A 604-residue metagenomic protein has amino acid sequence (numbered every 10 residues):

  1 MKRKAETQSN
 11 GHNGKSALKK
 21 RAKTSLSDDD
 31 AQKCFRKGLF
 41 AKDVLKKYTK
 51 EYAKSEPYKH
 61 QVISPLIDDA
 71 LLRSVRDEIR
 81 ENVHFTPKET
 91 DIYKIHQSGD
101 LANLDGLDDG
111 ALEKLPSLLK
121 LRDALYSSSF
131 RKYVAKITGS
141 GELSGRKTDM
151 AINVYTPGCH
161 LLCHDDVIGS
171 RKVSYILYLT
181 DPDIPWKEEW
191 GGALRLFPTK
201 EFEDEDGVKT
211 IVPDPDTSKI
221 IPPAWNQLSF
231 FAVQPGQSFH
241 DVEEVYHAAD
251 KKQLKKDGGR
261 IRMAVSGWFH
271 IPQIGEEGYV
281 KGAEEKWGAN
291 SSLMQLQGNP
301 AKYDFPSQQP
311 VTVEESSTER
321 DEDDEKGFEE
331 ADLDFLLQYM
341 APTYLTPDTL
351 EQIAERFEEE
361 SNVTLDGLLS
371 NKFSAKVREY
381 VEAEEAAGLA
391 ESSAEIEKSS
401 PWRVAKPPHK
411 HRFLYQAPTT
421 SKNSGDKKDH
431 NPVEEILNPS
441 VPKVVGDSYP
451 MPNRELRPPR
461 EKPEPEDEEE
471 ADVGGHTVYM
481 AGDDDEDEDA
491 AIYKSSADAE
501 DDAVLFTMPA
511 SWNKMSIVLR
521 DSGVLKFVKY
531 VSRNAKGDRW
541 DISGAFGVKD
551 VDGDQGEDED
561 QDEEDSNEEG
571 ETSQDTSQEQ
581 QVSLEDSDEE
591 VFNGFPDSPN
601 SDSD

Functional and structural regions predicted by a protein language model:
K2-K50, E56, L71-V83, A135-I137 (+6 more regions): Aromatic-rich, lipid-facing transmembrane alpha helices and their immediate juxtamembrane interface loops in integral
K2-L26, N153, G158-C159, D166-R171 (+2 more regions): Catalytic core of Fe(II)/2-oxoglutarate
F40-A41, K47-K136, L350-L456: Non-heme Fe(II)/2-oxoglutarate
V62, S144-A151, S174, F230-F231 (+5 more regions): A structural signal for short, well-ordered beta-strand segments and their strand-loop junctions that often border
R73-V75, L162-D165, V242-E243, S374-E379 (+1 more regions): A short acidic (Asp/Glu
I79, V83-P87, S128-S129, I137-E142 (+9 more regions): A generic secondary-structure signal for well-formed alpha-helical elements
G141-A151, W190, P450-P452: A short coil-to-beta-strand element that immediately follows conserved catalytic motifs
